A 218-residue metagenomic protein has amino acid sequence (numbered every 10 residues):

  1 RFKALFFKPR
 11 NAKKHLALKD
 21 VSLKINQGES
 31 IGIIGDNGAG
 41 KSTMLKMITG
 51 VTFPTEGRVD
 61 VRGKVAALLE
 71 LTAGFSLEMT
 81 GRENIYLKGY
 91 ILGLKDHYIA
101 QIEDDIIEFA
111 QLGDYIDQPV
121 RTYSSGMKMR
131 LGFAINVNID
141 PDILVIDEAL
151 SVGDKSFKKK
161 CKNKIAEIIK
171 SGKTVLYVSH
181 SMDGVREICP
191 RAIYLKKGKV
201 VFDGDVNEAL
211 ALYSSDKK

Functional and structural regions predicted by a protein language model:
R1-K19, V206-K218: Pre-NBD coupling/linker segments of ABC/ABC-like ATPases
R1-L5, Y86, Y98-Y115: Conserved ABC ATPase "signature" region
I34-D36: The feature captures the beta-strand-to-loop junction immediately N-terminal to the Walker
S179-H180: H-loop/switch region of ABC-family ATPase nucleotide-binding domains
V185-E187: A short, surface-exposed alpha-helical micro-motif characterized by mixed small hydrophobic and charged/polar residues
K197-G198, Y213: Conserved ABC ATPase "signature" C-loop
